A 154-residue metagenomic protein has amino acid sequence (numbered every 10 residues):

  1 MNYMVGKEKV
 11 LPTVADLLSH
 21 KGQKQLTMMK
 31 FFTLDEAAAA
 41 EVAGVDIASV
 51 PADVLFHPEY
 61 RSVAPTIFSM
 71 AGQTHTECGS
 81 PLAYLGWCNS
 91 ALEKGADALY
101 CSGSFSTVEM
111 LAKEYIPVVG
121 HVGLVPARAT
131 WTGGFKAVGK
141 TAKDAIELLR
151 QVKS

Functional and structural regions predicted by a protein language model:
M1-S154: Alpha/beta enzyme core
